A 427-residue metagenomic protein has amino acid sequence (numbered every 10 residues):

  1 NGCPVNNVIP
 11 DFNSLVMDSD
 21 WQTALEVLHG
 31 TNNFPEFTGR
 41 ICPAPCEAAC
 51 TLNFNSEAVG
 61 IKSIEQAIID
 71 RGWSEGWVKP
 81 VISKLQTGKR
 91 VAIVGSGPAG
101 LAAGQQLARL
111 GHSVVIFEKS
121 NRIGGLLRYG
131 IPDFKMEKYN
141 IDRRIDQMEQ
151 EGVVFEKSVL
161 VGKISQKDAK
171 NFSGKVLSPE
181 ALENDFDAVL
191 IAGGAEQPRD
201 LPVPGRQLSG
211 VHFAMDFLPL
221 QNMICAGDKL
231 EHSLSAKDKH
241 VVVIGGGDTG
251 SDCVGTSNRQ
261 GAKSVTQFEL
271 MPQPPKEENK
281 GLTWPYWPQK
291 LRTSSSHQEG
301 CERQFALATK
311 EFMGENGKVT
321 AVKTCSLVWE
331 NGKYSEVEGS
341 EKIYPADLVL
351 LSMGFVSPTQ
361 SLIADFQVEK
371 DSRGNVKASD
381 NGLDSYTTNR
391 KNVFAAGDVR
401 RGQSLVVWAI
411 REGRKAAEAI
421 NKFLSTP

Functional and structural regions predicted by a protein language model:
N1, W21-P45: Immediate flanking context of iron-sulfur cluster ligation sites
N6-D18, T23-N32, F54, A58-K62 (+8 more regions): Beta1-alpha1 glycine-rich phosphate/pyrophosphate-binding loop at the start of Rossmann-like nucleotide-binding domains
G72-V91, P219-K239: A short, basic/flexible loop-to-alpha-helix module at the beginning of a structural domain
L85-Q86, R90-V94, D142-V203, K310-W329 (+2 more regions): Feature captures the FAD/FMN-dependent oxidoreductase FAD-binding
T87-R90, S158, K237-H240, A306 (+1 more regions): Phosphate-coordination loops involved in phosphoryl transfer and adenosine-cofactor binding
A92-V94, V242, F394: Conserved beta-strand elements of the Class I
Q207-D238, E330-Q403: FAD-site-proximal beta/loop scaffold in flavoenzymes
G250-G255, Q260, V399-T426: A conserved FAD-binding loop/helix module that cradles the flavin
